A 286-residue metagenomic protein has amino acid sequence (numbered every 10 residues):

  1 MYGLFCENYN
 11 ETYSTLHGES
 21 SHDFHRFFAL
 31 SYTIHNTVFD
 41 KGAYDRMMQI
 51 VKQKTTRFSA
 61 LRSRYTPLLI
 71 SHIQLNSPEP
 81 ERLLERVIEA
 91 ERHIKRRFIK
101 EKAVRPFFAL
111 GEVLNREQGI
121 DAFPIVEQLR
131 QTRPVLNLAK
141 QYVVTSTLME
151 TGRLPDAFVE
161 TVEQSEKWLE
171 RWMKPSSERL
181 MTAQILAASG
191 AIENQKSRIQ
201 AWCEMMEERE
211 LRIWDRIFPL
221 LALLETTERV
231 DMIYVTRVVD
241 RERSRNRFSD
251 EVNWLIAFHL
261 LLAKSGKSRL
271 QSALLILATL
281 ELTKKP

Functional and structural regions predicted by a protein language model:
M1-A109, L136-N137, F248, I256 (+2 more regions): N-terminal domain-start signal
F5, A183, V235-T236: Generic hydrophobic, helix-prone segments enriched in Leu/Val/Ile
D40-G42, L114-F123, T145, E228-D231 (+2 more regions): Generic structural signal for short, solvent-exposed loop/turn connectors between secondary structure elements
T66, Q141, I217: Catalytic-loop motifs flanking and including active-site residues across diverse enzymes
L75-W214: Eukaryote-skewed repeat-based solenoidal scaffolds used as protein-protein interaction platforms, primarily
E193-P286: C-terminal structured domains
